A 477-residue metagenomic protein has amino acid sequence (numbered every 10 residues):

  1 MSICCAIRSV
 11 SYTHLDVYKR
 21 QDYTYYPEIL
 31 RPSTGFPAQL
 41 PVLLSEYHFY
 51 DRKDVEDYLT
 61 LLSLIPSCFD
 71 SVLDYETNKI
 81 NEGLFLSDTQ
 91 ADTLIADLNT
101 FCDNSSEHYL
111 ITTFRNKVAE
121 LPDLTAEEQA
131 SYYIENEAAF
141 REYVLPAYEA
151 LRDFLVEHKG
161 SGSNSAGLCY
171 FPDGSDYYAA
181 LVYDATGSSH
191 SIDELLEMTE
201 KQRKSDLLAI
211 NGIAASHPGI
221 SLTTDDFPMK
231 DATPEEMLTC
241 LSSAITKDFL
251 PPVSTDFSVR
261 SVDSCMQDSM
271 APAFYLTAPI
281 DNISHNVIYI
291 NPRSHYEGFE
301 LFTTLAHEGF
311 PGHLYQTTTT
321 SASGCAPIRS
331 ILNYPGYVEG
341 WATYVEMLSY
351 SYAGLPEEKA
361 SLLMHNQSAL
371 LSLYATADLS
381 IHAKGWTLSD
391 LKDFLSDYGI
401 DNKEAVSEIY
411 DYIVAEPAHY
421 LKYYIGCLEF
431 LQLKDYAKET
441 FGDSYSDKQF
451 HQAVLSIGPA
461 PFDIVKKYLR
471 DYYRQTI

Functional and structural regions predicted by a protein language model:
M1-I477: N-terminal maturation segment of proteins
